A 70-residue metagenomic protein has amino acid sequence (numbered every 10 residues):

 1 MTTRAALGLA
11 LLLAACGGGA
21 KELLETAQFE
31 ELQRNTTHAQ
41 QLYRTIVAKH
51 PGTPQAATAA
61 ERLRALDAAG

Functional and structural regions predicted by a protein language model:
C16-A20: Bacterial signal peptide processing site
A27, E61-R64: Conserved small-residue packing positions in alpha-helical repeats and bundles
V47-T58: Short solvent-exposed coil/turn linkers within tandem alpha-helical repeat scaffolds
R64-G70: Alpha-helical linker/edge segments of TPR/alpha-solenoid repeat scaffolds and analogous pre-/post-domain helices
